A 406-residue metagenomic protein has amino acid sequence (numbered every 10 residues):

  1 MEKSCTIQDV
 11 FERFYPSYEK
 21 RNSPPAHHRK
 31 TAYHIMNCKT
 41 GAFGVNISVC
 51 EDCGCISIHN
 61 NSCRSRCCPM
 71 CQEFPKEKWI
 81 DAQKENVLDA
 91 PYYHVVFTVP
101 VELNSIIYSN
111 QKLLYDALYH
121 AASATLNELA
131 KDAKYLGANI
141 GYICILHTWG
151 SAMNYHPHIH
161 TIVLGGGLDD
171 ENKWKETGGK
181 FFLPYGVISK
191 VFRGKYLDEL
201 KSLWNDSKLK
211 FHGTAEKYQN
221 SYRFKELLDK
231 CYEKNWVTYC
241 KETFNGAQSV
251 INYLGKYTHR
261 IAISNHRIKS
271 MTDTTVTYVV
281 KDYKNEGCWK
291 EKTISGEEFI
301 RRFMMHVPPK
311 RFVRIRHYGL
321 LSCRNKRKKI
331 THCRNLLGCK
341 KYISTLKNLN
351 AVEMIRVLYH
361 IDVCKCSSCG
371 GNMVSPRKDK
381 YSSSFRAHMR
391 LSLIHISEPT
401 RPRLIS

Functional and structural regions predicted by a protein language model:
M1-L393, S397: Beta->alpha loop/short-helix hinge microenvironment recognizer with preference for catalytic Tyr/His contexts
I394-S406: Single conserved hydrophobic/aromatic residue that forms the stacking wall/gate of nucleotide- or nucleobase-binding
